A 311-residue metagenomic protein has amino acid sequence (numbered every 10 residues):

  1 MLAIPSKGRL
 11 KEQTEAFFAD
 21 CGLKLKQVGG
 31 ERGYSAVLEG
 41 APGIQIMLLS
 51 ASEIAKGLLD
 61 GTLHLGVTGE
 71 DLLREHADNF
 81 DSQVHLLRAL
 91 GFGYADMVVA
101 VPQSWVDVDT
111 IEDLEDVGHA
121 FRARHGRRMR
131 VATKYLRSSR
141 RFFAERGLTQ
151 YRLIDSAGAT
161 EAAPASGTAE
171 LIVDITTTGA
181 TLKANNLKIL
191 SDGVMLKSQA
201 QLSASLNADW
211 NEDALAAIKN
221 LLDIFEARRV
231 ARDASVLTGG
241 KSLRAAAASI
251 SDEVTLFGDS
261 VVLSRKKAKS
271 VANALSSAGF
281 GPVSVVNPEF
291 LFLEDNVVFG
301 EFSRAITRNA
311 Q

Functional and structural regions predicted by a protein language model:
M1-G43, L48, V67-Y94, W105-E112 (+2 more regions): Small-molecule-sensing regulatory modules
E53: Acidic/His-rich segments in extracytoplasmic proteins that coordinate ligands and/or metal ions
T62: Conserved functional loop/turn residues at catalytic and ligand-binding sites
D96-P102: Glycine/small-residue-rich phosphate/adenosyl-binding loop
